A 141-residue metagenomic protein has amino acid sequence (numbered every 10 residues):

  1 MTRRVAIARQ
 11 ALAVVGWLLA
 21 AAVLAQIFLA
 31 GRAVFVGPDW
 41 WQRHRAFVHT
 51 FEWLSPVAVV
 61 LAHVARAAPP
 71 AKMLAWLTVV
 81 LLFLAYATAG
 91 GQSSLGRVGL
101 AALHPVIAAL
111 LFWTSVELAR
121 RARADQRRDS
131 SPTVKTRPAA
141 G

Functional and structural regions predicted by a protein language model:
M1-G141: Polytopic transmembrane helical bundles with strong interfacial aromatic enrichment
